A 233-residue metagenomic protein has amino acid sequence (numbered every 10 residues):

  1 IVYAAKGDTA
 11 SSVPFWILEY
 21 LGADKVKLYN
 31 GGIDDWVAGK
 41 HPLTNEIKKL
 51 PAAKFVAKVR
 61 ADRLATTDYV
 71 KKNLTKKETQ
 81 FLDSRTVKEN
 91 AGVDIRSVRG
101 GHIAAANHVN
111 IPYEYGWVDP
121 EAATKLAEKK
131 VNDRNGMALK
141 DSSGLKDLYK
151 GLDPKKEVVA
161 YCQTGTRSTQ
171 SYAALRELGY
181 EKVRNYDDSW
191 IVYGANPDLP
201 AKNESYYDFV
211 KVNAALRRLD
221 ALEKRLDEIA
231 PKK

Functional and structural regions predicted by a protein language model:
I1, E78-T79, V158: Hydrophobic beta-strand segments of well-ordered beta-sheets in folded domains
I1-N73, D94-I95, R167-S189: Thiolate-centered catalytic microenvironments shared by cysteine-dependent enzyme domains
Y3, L82-S84, Y161-Q163: Short hydrophobic segments within beta-strands
V26, A106-H108, V158, V183: Structural signal for hydrophobic
I33-A104, Y113, D198-K233: Active-site neighborhoods of enzymes that stabilize oxyanions during catalysis
N73-P154: Positively charged, proline/Ser/Thr-rich regional signature most characteristic of the Rhodanese/CDC25-like
K129-Y149, P154-K155, V159, E177-L178 (+1 more regions): Low-complexity, Gly/Ser/Thr/Pro-rich intrinsically disordered linker/tail segments
L145-D147, P154-Y206: C-terminal soluble interaction/assembly domains
